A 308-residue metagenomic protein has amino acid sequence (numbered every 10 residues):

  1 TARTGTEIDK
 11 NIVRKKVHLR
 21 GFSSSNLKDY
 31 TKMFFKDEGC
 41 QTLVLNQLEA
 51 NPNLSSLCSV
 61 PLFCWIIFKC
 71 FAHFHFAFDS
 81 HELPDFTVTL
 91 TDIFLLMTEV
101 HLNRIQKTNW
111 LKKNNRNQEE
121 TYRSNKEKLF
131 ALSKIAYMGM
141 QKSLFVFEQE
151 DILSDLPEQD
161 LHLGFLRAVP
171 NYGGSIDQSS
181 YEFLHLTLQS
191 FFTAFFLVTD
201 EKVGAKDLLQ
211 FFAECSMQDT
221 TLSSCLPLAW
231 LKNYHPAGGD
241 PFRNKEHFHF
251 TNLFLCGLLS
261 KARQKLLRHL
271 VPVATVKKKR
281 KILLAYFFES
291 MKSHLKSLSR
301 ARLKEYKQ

Functional and structural regions predicted by a protein language model:
T1-K28, K32-C58, F63-C64, F68-Q308: Leucine-enriched alpha-helical scaffold segments used for protein-protein interaction
